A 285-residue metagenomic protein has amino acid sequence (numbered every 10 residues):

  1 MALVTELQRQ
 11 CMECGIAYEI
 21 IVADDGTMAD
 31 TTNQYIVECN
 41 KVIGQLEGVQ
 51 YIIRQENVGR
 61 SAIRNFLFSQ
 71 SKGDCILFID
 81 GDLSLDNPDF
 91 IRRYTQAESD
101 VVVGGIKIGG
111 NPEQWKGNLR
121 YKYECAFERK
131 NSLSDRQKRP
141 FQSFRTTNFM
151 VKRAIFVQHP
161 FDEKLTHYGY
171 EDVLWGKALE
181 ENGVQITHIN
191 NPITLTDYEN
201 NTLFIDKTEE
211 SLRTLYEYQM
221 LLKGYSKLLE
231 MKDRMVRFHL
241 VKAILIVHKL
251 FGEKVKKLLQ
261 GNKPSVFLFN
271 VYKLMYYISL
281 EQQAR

Functional and structural regions predicted by a protein language model:
L7-I53: Acidic donor-binding segment of Leloir-type glycosyltransferases
R54-S71: Glycine-rich, basic loop-to-helix element that forms the pyrophosphate-binding segment of sugar-nucleotide handling
I76: Short aromatic/hydrophobic "clamp" motif used to bind/position activated sugar donors
P88-N118: Conserved donor NDP-sugar-binding/catalytic core segment of glycosyltransferases
G105, Y121-F141: Short, flexible, basic/aromatic active-site loop/helix in glycosyltransferases
H167-W175: Acidic donor-binding loop at a coil-to-helix junction in glycosyltransferase catalytic cores that engages
N182-D206, S211-Q219: Active-site donor/metal-binding and catalytic loop motifs of nucleotide-sugar-dependent glycosylation enzymes
E210-R213, K227-R285: Non-catalytic, C-terminal membrane-associated alpha-helical segments of glycosyltransferases
